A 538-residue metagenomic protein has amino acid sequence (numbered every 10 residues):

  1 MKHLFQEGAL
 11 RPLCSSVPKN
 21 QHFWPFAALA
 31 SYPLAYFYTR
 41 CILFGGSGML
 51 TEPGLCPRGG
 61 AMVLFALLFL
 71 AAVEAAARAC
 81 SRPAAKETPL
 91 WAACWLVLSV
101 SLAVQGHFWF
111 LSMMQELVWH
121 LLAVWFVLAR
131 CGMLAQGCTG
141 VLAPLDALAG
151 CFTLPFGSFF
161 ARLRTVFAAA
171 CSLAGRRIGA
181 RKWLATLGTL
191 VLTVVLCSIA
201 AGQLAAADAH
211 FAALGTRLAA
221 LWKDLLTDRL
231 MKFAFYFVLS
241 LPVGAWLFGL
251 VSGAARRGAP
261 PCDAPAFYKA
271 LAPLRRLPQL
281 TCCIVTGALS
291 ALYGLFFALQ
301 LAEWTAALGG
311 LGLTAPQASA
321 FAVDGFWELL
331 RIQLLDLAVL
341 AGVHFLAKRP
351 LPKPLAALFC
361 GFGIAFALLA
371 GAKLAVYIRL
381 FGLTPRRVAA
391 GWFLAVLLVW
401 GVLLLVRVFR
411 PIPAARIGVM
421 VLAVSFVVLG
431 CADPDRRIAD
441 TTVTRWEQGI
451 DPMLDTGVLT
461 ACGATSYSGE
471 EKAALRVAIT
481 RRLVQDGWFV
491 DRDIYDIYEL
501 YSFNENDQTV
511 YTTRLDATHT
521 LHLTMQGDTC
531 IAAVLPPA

Functional and structural regions predicted by a protein language model:
K2-C80: N-terminal signal-anchor module of multipass membrane proteins
C41-S47, G202-L218, L295-G312, L368-V376: Membrane-helix interface motif
I42-L43, V63-A213, K232-G258: Transmembrane-helix bundle segments that line or gate the permeation/cavity pathway in multi-pass membrane proteins
R181-L187, L277, R349-P354, F409-A423: Membrane-interfacial entry segments at the cytosolic side of transmembrane helices
A220-V238, T314-L334, T384-A395: Short aromatic-rich membrane-water interface segments that cap or initiate transmembrane helices in multi-pass membrane
T286, S290, I412-R436: Internal/C-terminal transmembrane anchor helices
V427-M453: Hydrophobic alpha-helical transmembrane segments in integral membrane proteins
G457-A538: Extracytosolic and intramembrane catalytic regions of membrane-associated proteins in envelope/secretory systems
